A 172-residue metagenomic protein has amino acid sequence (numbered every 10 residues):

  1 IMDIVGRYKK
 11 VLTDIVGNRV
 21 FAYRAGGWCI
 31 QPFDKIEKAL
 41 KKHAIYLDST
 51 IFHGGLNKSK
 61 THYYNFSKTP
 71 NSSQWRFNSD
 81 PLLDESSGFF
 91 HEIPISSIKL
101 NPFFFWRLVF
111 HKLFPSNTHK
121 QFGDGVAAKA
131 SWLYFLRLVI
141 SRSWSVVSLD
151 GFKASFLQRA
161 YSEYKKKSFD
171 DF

Functional and structural regions predicted by a protein language model:
I1-G27, L83-E85, H91-I93: CE4/NodB-like, metal-dependent polysaccharide N-deacetylase domain that modifies extracellular/periplasmic N-acetylated
N18-R19, F169-D171: Short coil/turn segments at beta-strand junctions that form active-site/ligand-binding loops
A25-D170: Active-site-adjacent pocket scaffolds in enzyme catalytic domains
